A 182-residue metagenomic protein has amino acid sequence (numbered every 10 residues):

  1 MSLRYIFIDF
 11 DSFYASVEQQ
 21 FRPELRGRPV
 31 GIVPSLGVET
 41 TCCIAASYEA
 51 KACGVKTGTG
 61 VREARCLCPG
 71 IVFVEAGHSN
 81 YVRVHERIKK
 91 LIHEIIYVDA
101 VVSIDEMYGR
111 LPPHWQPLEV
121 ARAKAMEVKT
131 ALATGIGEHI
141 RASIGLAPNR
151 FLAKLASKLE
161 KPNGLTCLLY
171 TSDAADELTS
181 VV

Functional and structural regions predicted by a protein language model:
M1-I104, Y108, W115, V128-A131: Residues that scaffold, gate, or flank divalent-cation-dependent active/transport sites
A15, F151, T179-V182: Conserved protein kinase catalytic core
P29, P69, P162, A174-A175: Proline-centered helix-kink/hinge sites
L36, P113, P148-R150: Short, flexible active-site-adjacent loop segments at beta-strand->alpha-helix junctions, enriched in small/polar
P117-E119: Glycine-rich tight-turn/loop motif centered on a GG-T
A121-S172: Long, highly charged, low-complexity intrinsically disordered interaction regions that mediate electrostatic DNA/RNA
Y170-V182: Single conserved hydrophobic/aromatic residue that forms the stacking wall/gate of nucleotide- or nucleobase-binding
